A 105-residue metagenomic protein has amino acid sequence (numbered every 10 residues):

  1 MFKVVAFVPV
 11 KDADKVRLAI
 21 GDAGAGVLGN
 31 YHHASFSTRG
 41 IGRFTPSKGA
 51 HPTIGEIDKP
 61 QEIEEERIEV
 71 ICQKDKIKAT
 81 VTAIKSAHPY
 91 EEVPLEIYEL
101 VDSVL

Functional and structural regions predicted by a protein language model:
M1-L105: Hydrophobic structural segments
